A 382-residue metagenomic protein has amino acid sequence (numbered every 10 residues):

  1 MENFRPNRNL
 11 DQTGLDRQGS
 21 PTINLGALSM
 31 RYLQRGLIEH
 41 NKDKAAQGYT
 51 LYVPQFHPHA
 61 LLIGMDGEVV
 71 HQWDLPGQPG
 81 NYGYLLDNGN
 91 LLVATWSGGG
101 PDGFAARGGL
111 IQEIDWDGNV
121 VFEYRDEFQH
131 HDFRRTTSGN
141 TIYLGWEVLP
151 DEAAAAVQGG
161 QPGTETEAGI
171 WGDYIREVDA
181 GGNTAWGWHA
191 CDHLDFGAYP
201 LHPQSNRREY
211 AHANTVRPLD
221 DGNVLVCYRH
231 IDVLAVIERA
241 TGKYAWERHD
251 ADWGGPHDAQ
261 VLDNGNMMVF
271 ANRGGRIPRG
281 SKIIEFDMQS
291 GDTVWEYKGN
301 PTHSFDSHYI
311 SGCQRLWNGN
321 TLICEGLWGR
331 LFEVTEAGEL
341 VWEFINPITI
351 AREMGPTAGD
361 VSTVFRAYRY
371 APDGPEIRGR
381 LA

Functional and structural regions predicted by a protein language model:
E2-A382: Histidine-/acidic-rich catalytic cores in large beta-rich domains
